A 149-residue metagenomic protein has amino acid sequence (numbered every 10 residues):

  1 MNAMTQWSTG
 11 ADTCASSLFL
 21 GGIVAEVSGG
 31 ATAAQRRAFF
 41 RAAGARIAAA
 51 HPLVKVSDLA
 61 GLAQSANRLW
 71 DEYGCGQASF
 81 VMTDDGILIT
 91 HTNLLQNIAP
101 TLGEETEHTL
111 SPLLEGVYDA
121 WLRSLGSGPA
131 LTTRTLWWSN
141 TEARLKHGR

Functional and structural regions predicted by a protein language model:
M1-H108, W138, E142: N-terminal accessory segment detector
L94-Q96, P100-T133: Long, amphipathic alpha-helical coupling/dimerization segments that relay conformational signals between
L131-G148: Beta-rich nucleic-acid/ligand-interaction surfaces
